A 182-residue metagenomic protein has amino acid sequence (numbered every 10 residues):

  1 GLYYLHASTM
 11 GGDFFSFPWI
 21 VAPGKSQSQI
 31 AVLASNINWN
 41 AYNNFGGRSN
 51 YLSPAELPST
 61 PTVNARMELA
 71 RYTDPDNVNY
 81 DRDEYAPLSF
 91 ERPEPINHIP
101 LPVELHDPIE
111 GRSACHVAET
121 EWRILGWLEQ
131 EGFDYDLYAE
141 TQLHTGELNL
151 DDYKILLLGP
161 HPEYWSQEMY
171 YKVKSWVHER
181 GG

Functional and structural regions predicted by a protein language model:
L2-S8: Short, aromatic- and glycine-rich surface loops/edge beta-strands on solvent-exposed regions
Y4, L125-E129, K174: Non-transmembrane alpha-helical segments in soluble domains of secreted/periplasmic/extracellular proteins
T9-G12, E163: A short linear-motif detector with a strong N-terminal bias
G11-D152: Aromatic-Pro/Gly-enriched surface loop or interdomain linker that acts as a lid/target-recognition segment
Q27-L33, G46, L52, L150-G182: Short alpha-beta junction capping motif
